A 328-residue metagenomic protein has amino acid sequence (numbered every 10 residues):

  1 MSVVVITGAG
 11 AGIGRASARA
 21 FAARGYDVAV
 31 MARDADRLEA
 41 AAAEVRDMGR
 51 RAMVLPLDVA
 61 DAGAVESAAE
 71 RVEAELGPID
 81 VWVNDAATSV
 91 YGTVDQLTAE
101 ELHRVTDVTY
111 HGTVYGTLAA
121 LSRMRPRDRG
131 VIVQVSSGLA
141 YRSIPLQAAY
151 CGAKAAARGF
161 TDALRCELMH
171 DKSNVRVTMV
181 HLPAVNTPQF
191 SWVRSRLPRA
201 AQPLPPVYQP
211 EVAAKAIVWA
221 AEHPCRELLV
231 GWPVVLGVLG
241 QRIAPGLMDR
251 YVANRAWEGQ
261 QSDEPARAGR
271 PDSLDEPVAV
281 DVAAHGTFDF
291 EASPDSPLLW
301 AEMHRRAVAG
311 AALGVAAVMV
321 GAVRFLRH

Functional and structural regions predicted by a protein language model:
G10-G12: Conserved glycine-rich cofactor-binding loop
Y26-A40: Conserved glycine-rich Rossmann-like NAD(P)H-binding loop of the short-chain dehydrogenase/reductase
A35, L57-S67, A99: The beta1-alpha1 cofactor-binding region of Rossmann-like NAD(H)/NADP(H)-dependent oxidoreductases
T93-V94, T98-H103: Substrate-binding pocket helix/loop in short-chain dehydrogenase/reductase
T117, A153: Active-site helix of classical SDR
S137: Residue(s) in the substrate-gating loop at a strand-loop-helix junction that position the organic substrate next
H170-D263: SDR active-site lid
